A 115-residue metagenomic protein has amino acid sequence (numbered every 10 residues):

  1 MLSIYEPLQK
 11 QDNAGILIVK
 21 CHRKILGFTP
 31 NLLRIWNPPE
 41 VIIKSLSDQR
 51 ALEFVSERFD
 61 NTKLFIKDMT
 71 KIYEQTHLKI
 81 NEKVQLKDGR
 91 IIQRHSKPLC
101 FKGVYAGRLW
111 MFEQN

Functional and structural regions predicted by a protein language model:
S3-Q11: PAS-family sensory domains
Q11-D12, I92: Short, small/polar residue-rich loop motifs at catalytic or cofactor-binding pockets
A14-H77: PAS-family sensory domains
M69-Q93, C100-A106: Per-ARNT-Sim (PAS) sensory domains and their PAS-associated C-terminal
H95-P98, M111: PAS-family sensory domains
G103-N115: PAS-family sensory domains
